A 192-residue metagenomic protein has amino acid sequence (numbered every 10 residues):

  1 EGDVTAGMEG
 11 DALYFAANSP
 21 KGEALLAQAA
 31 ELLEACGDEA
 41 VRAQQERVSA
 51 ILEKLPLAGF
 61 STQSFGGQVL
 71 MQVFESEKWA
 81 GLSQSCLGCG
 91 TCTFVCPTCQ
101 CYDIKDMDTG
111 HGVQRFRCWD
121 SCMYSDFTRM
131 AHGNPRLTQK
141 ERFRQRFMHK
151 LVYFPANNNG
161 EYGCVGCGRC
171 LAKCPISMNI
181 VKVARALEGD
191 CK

Functional and structural regions predicted by a protein language model:
E1-G88, T93-S121: Catalytic cores of enzyme domains
T62-Q84, Y102-K192: Ferredoxin-type iron-sulfur electron-transfer modules in oxidoreductases and energy-metabolism complexes
